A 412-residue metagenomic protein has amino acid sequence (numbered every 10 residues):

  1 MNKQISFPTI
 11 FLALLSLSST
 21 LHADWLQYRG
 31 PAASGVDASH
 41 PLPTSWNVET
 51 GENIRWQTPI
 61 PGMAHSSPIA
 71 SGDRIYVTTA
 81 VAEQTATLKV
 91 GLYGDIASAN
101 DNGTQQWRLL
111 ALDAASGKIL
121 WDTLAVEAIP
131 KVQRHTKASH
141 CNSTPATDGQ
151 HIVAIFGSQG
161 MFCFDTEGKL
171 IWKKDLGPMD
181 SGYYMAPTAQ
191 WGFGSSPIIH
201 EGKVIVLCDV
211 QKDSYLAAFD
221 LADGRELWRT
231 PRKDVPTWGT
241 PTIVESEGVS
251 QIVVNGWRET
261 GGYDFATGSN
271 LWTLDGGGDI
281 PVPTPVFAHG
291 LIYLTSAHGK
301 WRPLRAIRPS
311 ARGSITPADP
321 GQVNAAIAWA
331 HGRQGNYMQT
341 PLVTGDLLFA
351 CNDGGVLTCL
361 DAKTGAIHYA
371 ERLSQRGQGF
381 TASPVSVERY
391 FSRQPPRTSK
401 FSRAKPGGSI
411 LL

Functional and structural regions predicted by a protein language model:
M1-P8: Positively charged n-region of N-terminal signal peptides that target proteins for export
P8-T20: Bacterial N-terminal signal peptides
L21-L412: Noncatalytic, solvent-exposed loop/strand surfaces of beta-propeller-type extracellular/periplasmic domains
